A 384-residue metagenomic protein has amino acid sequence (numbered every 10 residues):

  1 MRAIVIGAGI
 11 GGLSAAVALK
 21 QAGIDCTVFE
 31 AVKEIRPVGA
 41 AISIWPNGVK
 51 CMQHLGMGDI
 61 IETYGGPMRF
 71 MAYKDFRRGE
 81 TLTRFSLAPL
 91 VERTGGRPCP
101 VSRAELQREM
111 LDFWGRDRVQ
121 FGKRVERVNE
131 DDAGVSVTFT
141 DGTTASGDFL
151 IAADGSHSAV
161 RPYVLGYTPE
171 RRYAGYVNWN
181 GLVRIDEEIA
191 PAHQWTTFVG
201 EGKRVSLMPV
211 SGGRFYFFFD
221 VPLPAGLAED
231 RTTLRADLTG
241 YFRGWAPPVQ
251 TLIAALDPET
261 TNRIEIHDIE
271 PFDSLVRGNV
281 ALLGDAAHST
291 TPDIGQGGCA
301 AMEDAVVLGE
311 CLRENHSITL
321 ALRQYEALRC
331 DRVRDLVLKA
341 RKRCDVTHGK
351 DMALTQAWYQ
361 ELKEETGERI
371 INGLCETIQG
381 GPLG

Functional and structural regions predicted by a protein language model:
M1, T63, R78, T251 (+2 more regions): C-terminal helical "tail/cap" subdomain of flavin- and related membrane-associated enzymes
M1-A3, K20, W45-L165, P169-L182 (+3 more regions): Conserved N-terminal helical subregion
V5-V32, I151-A152, W179, L238 (+1 more regions): Conserved mid-domain beta->alpha element of the FAD-binding
I35-R36, A159-V160, S289-T291: Catalytic P-loop NTPase motifs of RecA-like helicase/translocase cores
D59, I185-A192, A225-G226, P248 (+1 more regions): Short helix-loop capping/hinge motifs at secondary-structure junctions, enriched in acidic/polar residues
E130-D131, M208-G212: Short beta-strand micro-motifs enriched in acidic
G175-M208: Flavin-dependent oxidoreductases
A192, E201-K203, V210-F215, F219-I294 (+1 more regions): FAD/FMN-dependent oxidoreductases across multiple families
